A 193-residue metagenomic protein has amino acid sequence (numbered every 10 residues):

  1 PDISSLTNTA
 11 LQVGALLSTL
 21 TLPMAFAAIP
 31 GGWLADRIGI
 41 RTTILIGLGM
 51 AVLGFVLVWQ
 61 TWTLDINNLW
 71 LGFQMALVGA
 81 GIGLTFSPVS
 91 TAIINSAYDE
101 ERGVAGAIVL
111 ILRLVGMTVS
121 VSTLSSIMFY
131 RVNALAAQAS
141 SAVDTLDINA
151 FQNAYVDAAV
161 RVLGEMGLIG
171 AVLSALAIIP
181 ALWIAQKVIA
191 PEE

Functional and structural regions predicted by a protein language model:
P1-N133, E165-A177, A181: 12-transmembrane solute porter fold
N95, L135-A139, V188-E193: Short, Lys/Arg-enriched, Gly/Pro-containing loop segments at transmembrane-helix junctions of multi-pass membrane
Y130-V172: A membrane-interface helix-boundary motif in multi-pass transporters
D147-A154, I184-E193: Intrinsic disorder in cytosolic terminal tails and internal cytosolic loops of multi-pass membrane transporters
